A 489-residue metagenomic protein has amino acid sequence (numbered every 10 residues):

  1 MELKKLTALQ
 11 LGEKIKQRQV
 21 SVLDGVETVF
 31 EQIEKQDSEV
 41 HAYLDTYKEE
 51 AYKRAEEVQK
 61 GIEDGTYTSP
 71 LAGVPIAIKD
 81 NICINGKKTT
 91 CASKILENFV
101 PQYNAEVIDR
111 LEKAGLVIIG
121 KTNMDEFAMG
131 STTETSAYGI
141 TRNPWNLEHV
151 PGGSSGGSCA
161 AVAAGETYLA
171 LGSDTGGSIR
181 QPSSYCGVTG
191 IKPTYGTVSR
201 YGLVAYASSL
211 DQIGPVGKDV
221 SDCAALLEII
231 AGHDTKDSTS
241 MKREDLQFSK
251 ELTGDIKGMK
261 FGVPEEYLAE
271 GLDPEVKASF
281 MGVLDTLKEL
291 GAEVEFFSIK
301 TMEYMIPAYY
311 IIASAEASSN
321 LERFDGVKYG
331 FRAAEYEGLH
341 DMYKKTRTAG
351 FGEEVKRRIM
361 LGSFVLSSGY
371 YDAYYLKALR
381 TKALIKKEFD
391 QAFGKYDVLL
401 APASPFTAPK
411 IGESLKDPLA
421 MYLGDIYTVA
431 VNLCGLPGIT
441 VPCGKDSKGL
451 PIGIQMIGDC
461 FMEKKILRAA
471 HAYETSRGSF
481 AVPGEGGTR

Functional and structural regions predicted by a protein language model:
M1-K53, E289-G291, F364, V482-R489: An N-terminal boundary/leader segment
R18, K79, D219: Short, conserved phosphate/pyrophosphate- and ester-handling motifs at nucleotide-, phospho-/glycolipid
G25-V29, M305-Y309, V355-S363: Short alpha-helical scaffolding segments that buttress acidic/His motifs in well-ordered protein cores
V29, A51, N104, C223 (+5 more regions): Residue-level signal for inorganic ion chemistry
K35, A164-L169, S173-G271, M281-E293 (+3 more regions): Structural helix-boundary/capping segments
L71-C91, D255-G262, A315-K386, P437-G453: Short helix-loop capping/hinge segments that flank enzyme active sites or metal/cofactor-binding pockets
A72-I213, E266, A315, A401-L419: Short glycine/serine-rich loop/turn segments
K94, N98, T239-E244, A334-D341 (+3 more regions): Short, surface-exposed loop/helix-turn segments at secondary-structure junctions that function as lids/hinges flanking
